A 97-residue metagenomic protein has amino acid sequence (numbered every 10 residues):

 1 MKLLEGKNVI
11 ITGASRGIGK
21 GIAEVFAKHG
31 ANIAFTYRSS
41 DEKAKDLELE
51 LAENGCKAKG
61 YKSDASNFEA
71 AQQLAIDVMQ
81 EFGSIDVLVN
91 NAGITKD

Functional and structural regions predicted by a protein language model:
M1-I10: Flexible N-terminal pre-Rossmann segment of NAD(P)-dependent oxidoreductases
N8, S15-G17: Conserved glycine-rich cofactor-binding loop
I11-T12, N90-N91: Structural signature of the Rossmann-like NAD(P)-dependent dehydrogenase/reductase core
F26: Aromatic pocket-lining residues of Rossmann-like dinucleotide-binding sites
H29-D46: Conserved glycine-rich Rossmann-like NAD(P)H-binding loop of the short-chain dehydrogenase/reductase
D41-E42, Y61-I76: The beta1-alpha1 cofactor-binding region of Rossmann-like NAD(H)/NADP(H)-dependent oxidoreductases
N54-K57, D77-N90, K96: A glycine-rich helix->loop->beta "capping" turn within Rossmann-like NAD(P)(H)-dependent oxidoreductase domains
